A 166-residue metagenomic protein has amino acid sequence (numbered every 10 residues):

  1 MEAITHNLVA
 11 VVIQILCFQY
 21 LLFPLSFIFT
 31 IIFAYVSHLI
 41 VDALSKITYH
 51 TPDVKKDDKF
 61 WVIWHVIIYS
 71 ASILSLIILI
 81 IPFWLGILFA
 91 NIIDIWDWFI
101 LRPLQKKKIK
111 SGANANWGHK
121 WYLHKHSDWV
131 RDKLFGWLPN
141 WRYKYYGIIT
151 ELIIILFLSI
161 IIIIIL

Functional and structural regions predicted by a protein language model:
M1-L166: N-terminal membrane-targeting hydrophobic helices
